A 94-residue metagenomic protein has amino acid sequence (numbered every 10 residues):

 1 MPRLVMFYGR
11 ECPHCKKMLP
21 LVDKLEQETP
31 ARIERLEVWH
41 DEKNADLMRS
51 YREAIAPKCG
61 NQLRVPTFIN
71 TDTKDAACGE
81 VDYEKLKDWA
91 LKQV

Functional and structural regions predicted by a protein language model:
M1-R10: Short active-site neighborhood of thiol/selenol oxidoreductases, capturing the structured segment around
F7, P30-M48: Thiol-based oxidoreductase modules, predominantly thioredoxin-like and allied folds used for disulfide exchange
P13-K16, I69: Cys/His/Pro-rich metal-binding microdomains
K16-P20, D46, V81: Generic recognition of short, well-ordered alpha-helical segments
K16-P30: Typically the conserved alpha-helix immediately C-terminal to a functionally engaged Cys/Sec in thioredoxin-like
L47-K74: Short, structured active-site "lid" loops
R64-V94: Non-catalytic, surface beta->alpha helical segment in thiol-disulfide oxidoreductase systems
